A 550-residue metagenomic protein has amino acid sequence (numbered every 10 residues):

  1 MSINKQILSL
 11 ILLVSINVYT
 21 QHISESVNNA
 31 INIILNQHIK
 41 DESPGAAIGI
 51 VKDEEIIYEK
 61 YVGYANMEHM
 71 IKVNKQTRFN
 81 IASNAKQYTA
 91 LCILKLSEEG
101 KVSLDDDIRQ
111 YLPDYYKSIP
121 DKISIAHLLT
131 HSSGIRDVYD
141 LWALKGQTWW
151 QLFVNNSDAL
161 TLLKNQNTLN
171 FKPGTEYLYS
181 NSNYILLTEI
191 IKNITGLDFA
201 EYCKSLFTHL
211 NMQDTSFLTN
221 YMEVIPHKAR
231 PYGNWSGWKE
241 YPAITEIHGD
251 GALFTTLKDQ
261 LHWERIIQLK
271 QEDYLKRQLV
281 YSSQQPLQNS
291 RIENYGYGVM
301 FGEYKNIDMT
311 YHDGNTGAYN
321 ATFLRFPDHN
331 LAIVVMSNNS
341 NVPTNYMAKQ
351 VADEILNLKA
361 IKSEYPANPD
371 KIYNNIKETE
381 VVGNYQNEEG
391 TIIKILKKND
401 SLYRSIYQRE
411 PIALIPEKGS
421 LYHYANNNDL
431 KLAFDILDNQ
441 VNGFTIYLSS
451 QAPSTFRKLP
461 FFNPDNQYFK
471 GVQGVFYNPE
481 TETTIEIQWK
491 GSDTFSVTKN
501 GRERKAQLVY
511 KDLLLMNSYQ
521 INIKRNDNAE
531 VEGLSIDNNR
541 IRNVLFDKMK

Functional and structural regions predicted by a protein language model:
S2-L10: Sec-dependent signal peptide recognition, specifically the positively charged N-region followed immediately by
S15-N17: N-terminal signal peptide c-region/cleavage motif recognized by signal peptidases
H22-K60, K192-A200, K204, Y241-T481 (+2 more regions): Catalytic loop of the DD-peptidase/beta-lactamase superfamily, centered on the K-T-G motif and neighboring
E25, N36, P44, D53-E55 (+5 more regions): Active-site-proximal loop and beta-strand segments within enzyme catalytic domains
A85-T89, S124, N183-L186, G249 (+2 more regions): Catalytic-loop motifs flanking and including active-site residues across diverse enzymes
L112-Y115, S132, S205-F207, Q278-Q284: A general structural motif at alpha-helix termini
N181-N183, N338: Asparagine-centered polar/low-complexity signal
